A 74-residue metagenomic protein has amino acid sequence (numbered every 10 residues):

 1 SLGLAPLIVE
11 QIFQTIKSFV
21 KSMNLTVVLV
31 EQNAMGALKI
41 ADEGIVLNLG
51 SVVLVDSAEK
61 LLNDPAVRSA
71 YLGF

Functional and structural regions predicted by a protein language model:
S1-F74: Glycine-rich phosphate-binding loops of nucleotide-dependent enzymes
